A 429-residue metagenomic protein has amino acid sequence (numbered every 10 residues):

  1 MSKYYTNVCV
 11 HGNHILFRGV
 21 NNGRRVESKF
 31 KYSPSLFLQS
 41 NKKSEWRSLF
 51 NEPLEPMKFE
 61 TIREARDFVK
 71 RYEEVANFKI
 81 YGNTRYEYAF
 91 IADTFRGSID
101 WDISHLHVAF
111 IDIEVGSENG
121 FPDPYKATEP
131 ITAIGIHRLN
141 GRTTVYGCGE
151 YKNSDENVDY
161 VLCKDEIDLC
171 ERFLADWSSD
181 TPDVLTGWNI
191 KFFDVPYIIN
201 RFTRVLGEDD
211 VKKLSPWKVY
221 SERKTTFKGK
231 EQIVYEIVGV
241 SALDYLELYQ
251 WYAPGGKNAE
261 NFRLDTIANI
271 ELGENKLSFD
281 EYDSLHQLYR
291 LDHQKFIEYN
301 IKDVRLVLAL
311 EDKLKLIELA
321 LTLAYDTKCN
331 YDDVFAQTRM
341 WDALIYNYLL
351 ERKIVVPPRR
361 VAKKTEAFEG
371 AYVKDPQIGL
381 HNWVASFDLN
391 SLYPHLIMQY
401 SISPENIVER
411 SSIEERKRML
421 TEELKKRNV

Functional and structural regions predicted by a protein language model:
M1-N83, R204-E236, G273, S278-F279 (+7 more regions): Non-catalytic nucleic-acid-binding interfaces of large nucleic-acid enzymes and RNP effectors
K3-L49, E87, F95-V184, V373: Conserved RNase H-like, two-metal-ion catalytic cores of nucleic-acid enzymes
T61, T84-R85, A89, L389-L392 (+2 more regions): Conserved catalytic core of nucleic-acid polymerases
F90, D100-N119, D210, L214-Y235 (+1 more regions): Extended, Lys/Arg-enriched charged tracts that mediate electrostatic binding to polyanionic substrates
E118-F121, V145-Y146, P196, W251-A253 (+7 more regions): Short helix/loop capping segments that flank catalytic or ligand/cofactor-binding pockets
T144-V145, N153-K164, T181, L185 (+4 more regions): Active-site-proximal helix-loop-helix substrate-binding element of RNase H-like nuclease domains
P182-I190, L323: Short glycine-rich phosphate-binding loop at a beta-alpha junction
H286-E405, R410-S411: Common nucleic-acid-contacting/processivity interface regions adjacent to the catalytic cores of nucleic-acid enzymes
